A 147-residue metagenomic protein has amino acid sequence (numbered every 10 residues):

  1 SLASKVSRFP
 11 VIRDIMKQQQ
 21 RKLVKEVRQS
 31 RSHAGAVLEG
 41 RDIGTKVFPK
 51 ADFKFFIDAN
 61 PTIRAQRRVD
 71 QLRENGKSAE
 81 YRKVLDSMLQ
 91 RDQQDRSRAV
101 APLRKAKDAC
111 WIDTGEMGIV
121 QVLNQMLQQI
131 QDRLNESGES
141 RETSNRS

Functional and structural regions predicted by a protein language model:
S1-A34, T62-A65, E74, Y81-A99 (+2 more regions): ATP-dependent small-molecule kinase phosphotransfer cores that center on conserved nucleotide phosphate-binding segments
D42-G44, A59-A65, D70, E116-I119: Conserved nucleotide-binding/hydrolysis micro-motifs of P-loop NTPases
I43, R98-A101: Short beta-strand/turn micro-motifs at beta-sheet edges
V47-P49: Conserved ATPase-coupling elements of RecA-like P-loop NTPase cores
D52-K54, P102-I119: Phosphate-binding beta-loop-alpha motif at adenosine-nucleotide cofactor sites
Q125-E136: C-terminal alpha-helix
G138-T143: Short, basic, low-complexity termini and linkers enriched in Ser/Thr/Gly/Pro that act as targeting/leader peptides
